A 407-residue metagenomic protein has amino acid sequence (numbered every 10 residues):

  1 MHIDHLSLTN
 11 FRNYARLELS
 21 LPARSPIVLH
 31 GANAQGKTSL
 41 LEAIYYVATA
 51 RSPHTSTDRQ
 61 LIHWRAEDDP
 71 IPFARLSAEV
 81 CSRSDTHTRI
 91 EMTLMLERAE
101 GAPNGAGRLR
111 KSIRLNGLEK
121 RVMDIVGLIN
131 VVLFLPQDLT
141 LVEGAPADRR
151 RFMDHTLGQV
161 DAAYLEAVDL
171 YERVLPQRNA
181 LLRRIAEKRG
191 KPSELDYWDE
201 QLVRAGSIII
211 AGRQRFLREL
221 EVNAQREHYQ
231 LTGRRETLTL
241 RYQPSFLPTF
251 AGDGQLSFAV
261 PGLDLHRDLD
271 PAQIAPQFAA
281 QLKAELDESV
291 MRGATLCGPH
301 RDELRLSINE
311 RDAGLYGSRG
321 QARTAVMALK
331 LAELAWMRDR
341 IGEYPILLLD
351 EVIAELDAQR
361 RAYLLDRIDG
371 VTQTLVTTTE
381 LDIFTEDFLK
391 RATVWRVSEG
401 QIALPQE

Functional and structural regions predicted by a protein language model:
M1-A32, Y46, E67-D68, G190-R204 (+6 more regions): Conserved NTPase motor "head" modules and their coupling/switch loops across ABC/AAA+ ATPases, GTPases, and GHKL ATPases
L6, V132-F134, P345-L348, V376: Hydrophobic positions in the central parallel beta-sheet of the AAA+
K37: Conserved lysine of the Walker
T49-D148, F152-V160, Y164, N223-R226 (+1 more regions): Nucleotide-state sensing region of NTPase/ATPase domains
A78, Q373-T379: Structural recognition of the conserved hydrophobic beta-strand(s) that form the central parallel beta-sheet of P-loop
L157-D199, R204: Extended, Lys/Glu-rich alpha-helical coiled-coil stalks
D350-V352: Walker B catalytic acidic pair
